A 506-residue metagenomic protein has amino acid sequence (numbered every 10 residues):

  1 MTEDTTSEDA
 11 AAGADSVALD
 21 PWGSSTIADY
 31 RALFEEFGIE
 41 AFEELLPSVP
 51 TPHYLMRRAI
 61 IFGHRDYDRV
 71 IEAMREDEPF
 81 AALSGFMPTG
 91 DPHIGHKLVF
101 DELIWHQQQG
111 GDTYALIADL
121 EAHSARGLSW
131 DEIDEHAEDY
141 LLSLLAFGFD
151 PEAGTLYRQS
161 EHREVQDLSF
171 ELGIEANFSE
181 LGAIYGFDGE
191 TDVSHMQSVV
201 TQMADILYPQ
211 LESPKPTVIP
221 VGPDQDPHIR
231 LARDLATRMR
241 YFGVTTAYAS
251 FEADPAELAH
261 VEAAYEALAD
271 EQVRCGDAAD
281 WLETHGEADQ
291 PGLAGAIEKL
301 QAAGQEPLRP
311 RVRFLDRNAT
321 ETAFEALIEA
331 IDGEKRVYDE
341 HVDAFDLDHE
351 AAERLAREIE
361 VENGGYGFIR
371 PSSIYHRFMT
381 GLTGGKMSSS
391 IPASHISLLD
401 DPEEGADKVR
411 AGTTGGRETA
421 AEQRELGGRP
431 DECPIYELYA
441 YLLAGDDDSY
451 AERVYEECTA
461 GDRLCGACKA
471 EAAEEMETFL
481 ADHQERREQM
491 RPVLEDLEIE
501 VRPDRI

Functional and structural regions predicted by a protein language model:
T2-A81, P88-Y208, A267-A303, D446 (+1 more regions): N-terminal Rossmann-like or analogous alpha/beta NTP/dinucleotide-binding catalytic cores that position adenine
T2-S7, D226-P227, L235-I506: Conserved nucleotide- and phosphate/pyrophosphate-binding catalytic cores in adenylate/nucleotidyl-handling enzymes
L83-P88, K215-T217, V454-C458: Glycine- and acidic
F86-P92, G186-T191, T217-V221, Q423-G427: A short glycine/serine-rich beta->alpha loop
Q108, L145, F149, F170-I174 (+5 more regions): Hydrophobic/aromatic-lined pockets within catalytic cores
P151-G154, S213-G222, F242-V244: Inter-helical turn/loop segments and adjacent helix faces that build the functional surface of alpha-helical bundle
S179, D188-E190, L211-P223, A393 (+1 more regions): Polyanion-binding and phosphate-handling cores
S194-A236: Aromatic- and glycine-enriched pocket-lining scaffold segments that form the walls of small-molecule binding clefts
